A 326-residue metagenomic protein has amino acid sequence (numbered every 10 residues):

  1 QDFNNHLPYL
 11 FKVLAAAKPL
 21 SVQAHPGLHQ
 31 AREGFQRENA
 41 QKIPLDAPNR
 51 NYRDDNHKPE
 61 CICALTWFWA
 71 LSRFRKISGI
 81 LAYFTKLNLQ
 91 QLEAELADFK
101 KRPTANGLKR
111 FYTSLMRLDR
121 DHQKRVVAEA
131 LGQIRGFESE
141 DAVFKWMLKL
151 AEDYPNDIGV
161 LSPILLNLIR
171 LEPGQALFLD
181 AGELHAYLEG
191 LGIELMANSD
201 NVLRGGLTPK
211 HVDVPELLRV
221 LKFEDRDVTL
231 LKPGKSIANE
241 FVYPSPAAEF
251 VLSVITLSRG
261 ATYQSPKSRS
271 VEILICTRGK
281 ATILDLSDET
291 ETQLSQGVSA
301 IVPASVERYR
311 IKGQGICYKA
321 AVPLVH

Functional and structural regions predicted by a protein language model:
Q1, A16-P19, R37, N51-G79 (+5 more regions): Glycine- and acidic-residue-biased ligand/ion/polar-headgroup-sensing regions
Q1-F137, P209-V228, L252-V254: Transition-metal
K18, K280-H326: Generic C-terminus detector
L20, C61-W67, G190-P209, F250 (+2 more regions): A short hydrophobic beta-strand segment most commonly corresponding to one strand of the jelly-roll/cupin
S114-E172: A charged, amphipathic alpha-helical module
L166-F178, E183-Y187, I193, I255 (+1 more regions): Short acidic-glycine-tyrosine-enriched beta hairpin
L191-V242: C-terminal, non-catalytic macromolecule-binding modules
S236-N239, V251-S268: Conserved short histidine dyad/triad with adjacent acidic residue
